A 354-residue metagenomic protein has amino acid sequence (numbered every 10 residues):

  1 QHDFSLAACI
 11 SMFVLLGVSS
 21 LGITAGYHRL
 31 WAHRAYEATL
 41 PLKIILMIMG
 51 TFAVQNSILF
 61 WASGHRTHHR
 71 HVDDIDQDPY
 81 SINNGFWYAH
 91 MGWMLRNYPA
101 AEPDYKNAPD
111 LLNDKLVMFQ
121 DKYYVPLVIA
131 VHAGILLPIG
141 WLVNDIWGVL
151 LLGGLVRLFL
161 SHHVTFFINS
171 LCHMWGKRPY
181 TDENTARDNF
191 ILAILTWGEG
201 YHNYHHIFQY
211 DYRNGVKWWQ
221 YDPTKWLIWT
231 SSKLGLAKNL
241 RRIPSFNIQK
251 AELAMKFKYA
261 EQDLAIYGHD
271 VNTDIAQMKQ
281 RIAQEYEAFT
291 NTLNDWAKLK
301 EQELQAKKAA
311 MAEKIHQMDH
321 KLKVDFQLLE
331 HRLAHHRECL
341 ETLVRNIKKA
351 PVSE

Functional and structural regions predicted by a protein language model:
Q1-F166, Y212-E354: Non-catalytic, topology-defining segments of multipass membrane proteins
T24, W141, S170-C172, N189 (+1 more regions): Generic hydrophobic/packing signal
R29, S170, M174, H206: Catalytic glutamate of the conserved HExxH
L111-L116, W175-Y201, I207: Active-site-proximal inter-transmembrane loops
T165-P179: C-terminal accessory segments of proteins
